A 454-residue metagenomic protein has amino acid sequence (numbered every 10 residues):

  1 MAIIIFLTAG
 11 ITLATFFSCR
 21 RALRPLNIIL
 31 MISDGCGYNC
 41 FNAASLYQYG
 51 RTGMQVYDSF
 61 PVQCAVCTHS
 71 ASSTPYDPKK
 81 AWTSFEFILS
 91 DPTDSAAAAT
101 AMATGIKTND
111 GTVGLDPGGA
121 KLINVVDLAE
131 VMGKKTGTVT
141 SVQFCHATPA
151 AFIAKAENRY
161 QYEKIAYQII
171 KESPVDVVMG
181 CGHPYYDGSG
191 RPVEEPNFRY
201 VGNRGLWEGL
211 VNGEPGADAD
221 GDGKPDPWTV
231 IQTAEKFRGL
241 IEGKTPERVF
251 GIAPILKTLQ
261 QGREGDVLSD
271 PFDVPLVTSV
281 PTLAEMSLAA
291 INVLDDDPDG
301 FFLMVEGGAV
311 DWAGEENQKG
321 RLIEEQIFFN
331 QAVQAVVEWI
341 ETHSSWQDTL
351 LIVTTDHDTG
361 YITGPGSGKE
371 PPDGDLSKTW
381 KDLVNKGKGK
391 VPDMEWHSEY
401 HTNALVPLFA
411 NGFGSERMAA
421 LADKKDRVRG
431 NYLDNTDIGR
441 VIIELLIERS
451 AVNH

Functional and structural regions predicted by a protein language model:
M1-I5: N-terminal Sec-pathway targeting helices
A9-A22: Bacterial Sec-dependent signal peptides at the C-terminal "C-region" and cleavage site
P25-I28, S33-T100, C145-N453: A post-motif C-terminal structural segment
L89, T93, T104, N109-T112: Substrate-binding/charge-relay-adjacent region of secreted/lumenal peptidase catalytic domains
A103-G105, D127-G133, K171: Alpha-helix C-terminal capping segments
T112-D116, T138: General structural concept
L115-I123, Y160: Glycine-rich anion/phosphate-binding loops
V126-D127, V131-A150, N453: Glycine-rich phosphate/pyrophosphate-binding loops and their adjacent beta-strand/loop elements at enzyme active sites
